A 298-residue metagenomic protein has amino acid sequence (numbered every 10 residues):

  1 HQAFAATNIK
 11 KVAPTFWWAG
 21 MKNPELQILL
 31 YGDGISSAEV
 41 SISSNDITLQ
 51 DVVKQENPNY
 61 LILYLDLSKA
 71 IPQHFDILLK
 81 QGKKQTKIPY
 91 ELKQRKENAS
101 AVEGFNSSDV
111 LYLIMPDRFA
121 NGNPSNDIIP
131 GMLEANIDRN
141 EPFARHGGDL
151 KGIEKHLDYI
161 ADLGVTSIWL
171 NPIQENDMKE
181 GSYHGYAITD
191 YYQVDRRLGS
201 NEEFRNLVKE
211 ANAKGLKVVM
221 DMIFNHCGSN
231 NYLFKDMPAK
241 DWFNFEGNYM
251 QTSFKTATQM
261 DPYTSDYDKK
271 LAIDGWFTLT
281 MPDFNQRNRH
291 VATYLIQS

Functional and structural regions predicted by a protein language model:
H1-F4: C-terminal segment of classical bacterial N-terminal signal peptides
A6-S36, Q94: Beta-strand/beta-sandwich contexts
M21-P24, F105-S107, L163: Short, surface-exposed loop/turn motifs at beta-strand boundaries within globular domains
S36-T48: Change to "...patches in solvent-exposed regions of secreted, membrane-anchored, or virion-exposed structural
N45-N57: Solvent-exposed serine/threonine-rich low-complexity stretches and specific carbohydrate-binding patches
K54-G104: Extended acidic/polar, glycine-enriched regions that form or flank non-catalytic beta-rich accessory modules
L92-L113, R118, G122: Low-complexity, Pro/Ser/Thr- and charge-rich linker/hinge segments at domain boundaries
A120-S298: Substrate-binding/active-site clefts of carbohydrate-active enzymes
